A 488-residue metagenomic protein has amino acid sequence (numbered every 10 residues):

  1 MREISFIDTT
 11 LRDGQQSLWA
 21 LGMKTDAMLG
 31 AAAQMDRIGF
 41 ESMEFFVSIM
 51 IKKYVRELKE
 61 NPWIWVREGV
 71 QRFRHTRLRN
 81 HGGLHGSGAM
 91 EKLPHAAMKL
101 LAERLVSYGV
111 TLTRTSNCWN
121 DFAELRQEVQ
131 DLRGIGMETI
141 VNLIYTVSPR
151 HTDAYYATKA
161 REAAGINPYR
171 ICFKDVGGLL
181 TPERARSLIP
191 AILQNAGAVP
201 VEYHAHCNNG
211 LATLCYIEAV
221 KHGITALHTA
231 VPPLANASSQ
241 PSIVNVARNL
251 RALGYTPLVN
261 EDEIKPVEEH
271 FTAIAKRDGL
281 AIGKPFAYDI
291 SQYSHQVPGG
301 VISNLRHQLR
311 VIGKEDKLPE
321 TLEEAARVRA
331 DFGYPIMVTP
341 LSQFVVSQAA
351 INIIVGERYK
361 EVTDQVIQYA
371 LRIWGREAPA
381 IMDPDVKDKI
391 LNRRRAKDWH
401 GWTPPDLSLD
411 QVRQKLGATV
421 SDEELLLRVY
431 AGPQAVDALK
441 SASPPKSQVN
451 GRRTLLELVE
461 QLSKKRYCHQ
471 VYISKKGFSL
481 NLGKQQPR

Functional and structural regions predicted by a protein language model:
M1-W19, V66-Q71: N-terminal amphipathic alpha-helix/helix-capping segment at the start of soluble metabolic enzymes
F6, G14, M35, T115 (+4 more regions): Conserved, mostly hydrophobic/aromatic
L11, S17-L18, T113-S116, N142-I144 (+3 more regions): Short glycine-rich or small-residue beta-strand-to-loop segments that form or flank ligand, phosphate, metal/Fe-S
D13-A33: N-terminal phosphate-binding or glycine-rich loops at protein starts, especially the Walker A/P-loop of NTPases
G22-L29, R56-W63, H95, K99 (+13 more regions): Electropositive phosphate-/nucleotide-binding environments in soluble metabolic enzymes
L29, A33, S42, F46-A164 (+2 more regions): Active-site beta->alpha loop and helix N-cap motifs at the rims of alpha/beta catalytic domains
Q34-R37, S42-Y54, P285-Q292, Q296 (+1 more regions): Terminal or standalone catalytic/regulatory effector modules within metabolic enzymes and repeat proteins
Y169, V176-Y359: Catalytic alpha/beta core domains of metabolic enzymes, predominantly
